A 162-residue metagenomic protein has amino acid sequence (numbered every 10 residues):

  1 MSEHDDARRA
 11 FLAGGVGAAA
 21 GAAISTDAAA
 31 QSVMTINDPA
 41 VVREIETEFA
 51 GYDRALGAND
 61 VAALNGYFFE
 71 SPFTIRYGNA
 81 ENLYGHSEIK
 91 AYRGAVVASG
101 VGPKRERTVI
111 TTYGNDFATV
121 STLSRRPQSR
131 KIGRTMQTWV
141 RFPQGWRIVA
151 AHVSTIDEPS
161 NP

Functional and structural regions predicted by a protein language model:
S2-G66, P159-P162: Short, low-complexity N-terminal intrinsically disordered segments enriched in polar/charged residues
Y52, L64-N65, F73-T74, I89 (+2 more regions): Hydrophobic pocket/interface hotspot
F68, N79-A80, L123-R126, Q137 (+1 more regions): A mature extracytoplasmic/lumenal domain signature
F73-L83, G94-A98: A short gly/proline-enriched turn/hairpin at secondary-structure junctions
I75-R76, T119-V120, I148-A150: Short hydrophobic/aromatic-rich beta-strand segments that constitute the beta-sheet cores of beta-sandwich/beta-barrel
S87-K131: Surface-exposed, charged secondary-structure patches
I132-P159: Short beta-strand edge/turn micro-motifs at domain boundaries
